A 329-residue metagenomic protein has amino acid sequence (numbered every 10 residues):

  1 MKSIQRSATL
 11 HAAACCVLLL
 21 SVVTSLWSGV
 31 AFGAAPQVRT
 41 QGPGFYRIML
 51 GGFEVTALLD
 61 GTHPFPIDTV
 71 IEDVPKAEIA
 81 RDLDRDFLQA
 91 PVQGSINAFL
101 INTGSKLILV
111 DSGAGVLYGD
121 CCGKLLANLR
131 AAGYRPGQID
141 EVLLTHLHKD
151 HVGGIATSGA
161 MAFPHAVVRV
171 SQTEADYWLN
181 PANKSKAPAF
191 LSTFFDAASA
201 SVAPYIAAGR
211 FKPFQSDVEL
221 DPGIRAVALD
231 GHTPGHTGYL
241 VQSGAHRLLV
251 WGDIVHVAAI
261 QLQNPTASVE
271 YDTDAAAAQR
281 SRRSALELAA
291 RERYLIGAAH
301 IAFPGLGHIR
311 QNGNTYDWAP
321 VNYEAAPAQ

Functional and structural regions predicted by a protein language model:
M1-L10: N-terminal secretory signal peptides that target proteins for export/translocation
A13-W27: Bacterial N-terminal signal peptides
W27-L126, R130, Q138-E141, A245-G252 (+1 more regions): Metallo-beta-lactamase
A35, G123, R130-Y134, Q138 (+4 more regions): Metallo-beta-lactamase
D60-G61, S112-G115, L147, T173-E174 (+3 more regions): Active-site metal-binding loops of divalent metal-dependent hydrolases
G119, L240, G244-Q329: Cap/insert and terminal regions of metallo-dependent hydrolase folds
I139-V152: Metallo-beta-lactamase
G159-H165: Short, conserved loop/helix-junction motifs that constitute active-site signature segments in enzyme catalytic cores
